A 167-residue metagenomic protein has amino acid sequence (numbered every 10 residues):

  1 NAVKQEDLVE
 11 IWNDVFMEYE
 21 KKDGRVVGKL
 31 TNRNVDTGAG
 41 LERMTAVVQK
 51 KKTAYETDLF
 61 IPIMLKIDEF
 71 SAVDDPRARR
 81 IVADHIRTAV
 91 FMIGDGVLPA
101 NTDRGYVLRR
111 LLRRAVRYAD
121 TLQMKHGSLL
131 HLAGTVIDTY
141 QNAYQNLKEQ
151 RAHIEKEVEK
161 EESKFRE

Functional and structural regions predicted by a protein language model:
N1-T135, T139-Y140, Y144-Q145, S163-R166: Structured aminoacyl-transfer and RNA-binding surfaces used for tRNA recognition/handling in the translation apparatus
H131-G134, A152-V158: Short alpha-helical linear motifs
E149, K156-E167: Short, intrinsically disordered, charge-balanced linker/junction segments flanking boundaries in proteins
